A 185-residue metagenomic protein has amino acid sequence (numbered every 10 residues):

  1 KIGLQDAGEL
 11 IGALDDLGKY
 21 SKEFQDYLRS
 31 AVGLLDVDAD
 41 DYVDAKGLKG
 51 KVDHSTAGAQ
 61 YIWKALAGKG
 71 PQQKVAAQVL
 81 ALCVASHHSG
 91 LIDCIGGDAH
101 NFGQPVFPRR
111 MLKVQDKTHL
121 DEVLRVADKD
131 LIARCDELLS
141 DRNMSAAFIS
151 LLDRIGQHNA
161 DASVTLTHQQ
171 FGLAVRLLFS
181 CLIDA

Functional and structural regions predicted by a protein language model:
K1-A185: Accessory nucleic-acid engagement/destabilization modules that flank
